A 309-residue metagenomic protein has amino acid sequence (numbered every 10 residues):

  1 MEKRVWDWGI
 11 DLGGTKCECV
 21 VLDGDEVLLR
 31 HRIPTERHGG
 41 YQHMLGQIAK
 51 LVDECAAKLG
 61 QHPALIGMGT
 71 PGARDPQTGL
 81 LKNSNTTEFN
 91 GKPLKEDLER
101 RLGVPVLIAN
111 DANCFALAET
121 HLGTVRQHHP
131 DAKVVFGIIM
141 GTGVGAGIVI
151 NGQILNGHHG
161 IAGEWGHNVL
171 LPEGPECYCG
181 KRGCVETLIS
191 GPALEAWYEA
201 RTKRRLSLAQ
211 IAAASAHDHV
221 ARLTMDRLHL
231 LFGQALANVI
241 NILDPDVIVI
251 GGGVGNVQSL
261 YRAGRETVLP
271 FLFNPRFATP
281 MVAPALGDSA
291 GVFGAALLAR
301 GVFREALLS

Functional and structural regions predicted by a protein language model:
M1-L65, D75-T78, E96-V104, H121-D131 (+2 more regions): ATP-binding/phosphotransfer module of carbohydrate and carboxylate kinases, centering on a glycine-rich
D11, G67-P71, A109, F136-G143 (+2 more regions): Short beta-strand segments
H31-I33, N85, H158: Short hydrophobic alpha-helix segments
G79-N90: A charged helix-plus-loop insertion that forms the helical arch/lid used to bind and gate nucleic-acid substrates
V104, K133-I138, T142-A146, I150 (+2 more regions): Generic beta-strand structural signal
P105-T120, H129-P130, F136-I138: ATP-dependent carbohydrate kinase catalytic cores
F115-H121, A146-I148, N168: Adenylate-forming
I161-E164: Structural signature of FAD isoalloxazine-binding scaffolds in flavoprotein oxidoreductases
